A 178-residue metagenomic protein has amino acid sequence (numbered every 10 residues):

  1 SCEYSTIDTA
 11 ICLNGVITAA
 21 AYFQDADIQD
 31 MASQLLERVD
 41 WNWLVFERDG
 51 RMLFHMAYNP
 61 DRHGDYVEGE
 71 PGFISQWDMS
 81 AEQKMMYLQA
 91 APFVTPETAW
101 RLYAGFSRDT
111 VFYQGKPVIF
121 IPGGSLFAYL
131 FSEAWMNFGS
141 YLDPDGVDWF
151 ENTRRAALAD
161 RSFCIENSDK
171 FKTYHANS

Functional and structural regions predicted by a protein language model:
S1-S178: Ser/Thr/Asn(+Pro)-rich, low-complexity disordered segments
